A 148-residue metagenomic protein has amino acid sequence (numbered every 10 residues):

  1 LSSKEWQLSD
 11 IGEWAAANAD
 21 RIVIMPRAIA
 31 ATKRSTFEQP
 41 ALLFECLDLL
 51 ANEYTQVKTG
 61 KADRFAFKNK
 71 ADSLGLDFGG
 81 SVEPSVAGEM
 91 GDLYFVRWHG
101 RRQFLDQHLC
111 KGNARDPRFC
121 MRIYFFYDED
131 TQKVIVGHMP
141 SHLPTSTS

Functional and structural regions predicted by a protein language model:
L1-M121, D128-S148: Basic, Lys/Arg-enriched alpha-helical interface segments
